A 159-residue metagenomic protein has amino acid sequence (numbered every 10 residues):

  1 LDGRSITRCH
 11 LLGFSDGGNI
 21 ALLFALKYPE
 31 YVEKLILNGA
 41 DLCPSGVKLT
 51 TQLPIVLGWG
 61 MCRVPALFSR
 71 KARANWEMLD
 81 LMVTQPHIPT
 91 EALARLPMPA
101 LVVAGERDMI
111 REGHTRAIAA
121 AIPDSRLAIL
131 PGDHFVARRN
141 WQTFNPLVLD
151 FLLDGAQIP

Functional and structural regions predicted by a protein language model:
L1-C9: Conserved acidic catalytic loop of the alpha/beta-hydrolase fold
C9, G13-S15: Conserved alpha/beta-hydrolase "nucleophile elbow" surrounding the catalytic nucleophile
N19-K27, E33-M61: Flexible "cap/lid" loop of the alpha/beta hydrolase fold
P65-E91, R107: Hydrophobic, aromatic-rich cap/lid helix
L96, V102-A104: Short beta-strand/loop motif that positions the catalytic acidic residue of the alpha/beta-hydrolase fold
E106-D108, G132-D133: Acidic beta-to-alpha connecting loop that harbors the catalytic carboxylate
M109-H114: Conserved alpha/beta-hydrolase "acid-adjacent" motif
S125-P159: Catalytic active-site module of serine/aspartate enzymes centered on a nucleophile-bearing elbow/loop
